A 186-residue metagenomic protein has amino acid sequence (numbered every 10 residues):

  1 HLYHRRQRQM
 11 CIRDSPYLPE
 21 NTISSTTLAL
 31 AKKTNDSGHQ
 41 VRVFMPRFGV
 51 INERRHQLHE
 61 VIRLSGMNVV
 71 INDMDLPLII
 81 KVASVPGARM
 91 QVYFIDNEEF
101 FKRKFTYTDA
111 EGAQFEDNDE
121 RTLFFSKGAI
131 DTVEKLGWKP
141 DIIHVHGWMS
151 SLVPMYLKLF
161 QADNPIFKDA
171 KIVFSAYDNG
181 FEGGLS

Functional and structural regions predicted by a protein language model:
H1-R8, I12: Single conserved hydrophobic/aromatic residue that forms the stacking wall/gate of nucleotide- or nucleobase-binding
R13-S15, F48-V50, E98-K102, M149-S150 (+1 more regions): Short, solvent-exposed loop/turn segments at secondary-structure junctions
R13-T26, N52-R54: A short, glycine/small-residue-rich beta-strand->loop->alpha-helix junction that serves as a flexible
A29-H39: A short, Lys/Arg-enriched amphipathic alpha-helix followed by its capping loop at the start of a domain
H39-V41, V92, P140, I172: Hydrophobic anchor at the start of a short beta-strand that flanks the dinucleotide cofactor-binding loop
F44-P46, S175-A176: Generic beta-sheet signal
R47-K135: A conserved catalytic-core segment of Leloir-type glycosyltransferases
N118-S186: Conserved nucleotide-sugar donor-interacting segment of glycosyltransferase catalytic cores, predominantly GT-B
